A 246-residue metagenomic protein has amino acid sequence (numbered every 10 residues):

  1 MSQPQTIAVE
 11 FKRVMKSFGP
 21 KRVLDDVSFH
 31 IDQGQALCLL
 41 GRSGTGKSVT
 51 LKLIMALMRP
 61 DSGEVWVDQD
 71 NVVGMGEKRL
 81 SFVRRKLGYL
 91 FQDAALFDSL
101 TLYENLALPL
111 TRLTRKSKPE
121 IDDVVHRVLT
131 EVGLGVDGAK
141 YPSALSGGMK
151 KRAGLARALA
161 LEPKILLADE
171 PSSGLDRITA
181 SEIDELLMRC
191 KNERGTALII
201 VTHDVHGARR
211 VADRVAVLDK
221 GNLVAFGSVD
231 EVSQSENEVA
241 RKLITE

Functional and structural regions predicted by a protein language model:
M55: Helix-to-loop junction immediately C-terminal to a conserved catalytic motif
N71, K118-V136: Conserved ABC ATPase "signature" region
Y141-L145, M149: Conserved ABC ATPase signature
A160-K164: A short, proline-enriched helix->beta-strand linker immediately N-terminal to the Walker B motif in ABC-type P-loop
L166-D169: Catalytic Walker B motif of ABC-type/P-loop ATPase nucleotide-binding domains
A208-R210: A short, surface-exposed alpha-helical micro-motif characterized by mixed small hydrophobic and charged/polar residues
